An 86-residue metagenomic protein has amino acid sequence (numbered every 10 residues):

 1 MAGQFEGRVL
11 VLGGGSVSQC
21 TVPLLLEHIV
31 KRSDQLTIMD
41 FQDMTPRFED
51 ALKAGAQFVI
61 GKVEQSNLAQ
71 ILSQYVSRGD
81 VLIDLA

Functional and structural regions predicted by a protein language model:
F5-R8, R78-G79: Phosphate-coordination loops involved in phosphoryl transfer and adenosine-cofactor binding
R8-V9, L36: Conserved hydrophobic helix-helix packing surfaces used for dimerization/oligomerization
V9-P23: Glycine-rich adenosine-cofactor-binding loop
V22-V30: Gly/Ala-rich phosphate-binding loop of Rossmann-like dinucleotide-binding domains, activating on the conserved
V30-D50: NAD(P)-binding Rossmann-fold cofactor-contacting core
K62-Y75: Conserved Rossmann-fold cofactor-binding substructure of NAD(P)-dependent oxidoreductases
D80-D84: N-terminal Rossmann-like NAD(P) cofactor-binding module of classical short-chain dehydrogenase/reductase
